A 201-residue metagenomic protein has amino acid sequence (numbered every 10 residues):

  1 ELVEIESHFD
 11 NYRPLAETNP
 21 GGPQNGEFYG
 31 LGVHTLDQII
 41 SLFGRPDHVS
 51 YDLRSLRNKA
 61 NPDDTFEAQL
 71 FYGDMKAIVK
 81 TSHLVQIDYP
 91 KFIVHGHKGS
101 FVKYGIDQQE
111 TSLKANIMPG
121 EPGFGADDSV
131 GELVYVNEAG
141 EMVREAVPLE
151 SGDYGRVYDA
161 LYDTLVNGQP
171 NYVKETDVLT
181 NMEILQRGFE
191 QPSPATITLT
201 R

Functional and structural regions predicted by a protein language model:
E1-K59: Predominantly a Rossmann-like dinucleotide-binding segment in NAD(P)-dependent oxidoreductases
E4, Q38, E67, A160 (+1 more regions): Alpha-helical elements of Rossmann-like donor-binding domains used by nucleotide-donor carbohydrate transfer enzymes
H34-Q38, S129, D153, V157-L161: Hydrophobic alpha-helical segments typical of transmembrane helices and their membrane-interface/capping positions
L36, P62-F66, E175, M182-L185: Conserved glycosyltransferase catalytic-site signature
K59-D63, M75-R156, K174: NAD(P)-dinucleotide binding in Rossmann-like oxidoreductases
L70: Pyridoxal 5′-phosphate
E145-R201: C-terminal helix-rich "cap/oligomerization" subdomain common to oxidoreductases
